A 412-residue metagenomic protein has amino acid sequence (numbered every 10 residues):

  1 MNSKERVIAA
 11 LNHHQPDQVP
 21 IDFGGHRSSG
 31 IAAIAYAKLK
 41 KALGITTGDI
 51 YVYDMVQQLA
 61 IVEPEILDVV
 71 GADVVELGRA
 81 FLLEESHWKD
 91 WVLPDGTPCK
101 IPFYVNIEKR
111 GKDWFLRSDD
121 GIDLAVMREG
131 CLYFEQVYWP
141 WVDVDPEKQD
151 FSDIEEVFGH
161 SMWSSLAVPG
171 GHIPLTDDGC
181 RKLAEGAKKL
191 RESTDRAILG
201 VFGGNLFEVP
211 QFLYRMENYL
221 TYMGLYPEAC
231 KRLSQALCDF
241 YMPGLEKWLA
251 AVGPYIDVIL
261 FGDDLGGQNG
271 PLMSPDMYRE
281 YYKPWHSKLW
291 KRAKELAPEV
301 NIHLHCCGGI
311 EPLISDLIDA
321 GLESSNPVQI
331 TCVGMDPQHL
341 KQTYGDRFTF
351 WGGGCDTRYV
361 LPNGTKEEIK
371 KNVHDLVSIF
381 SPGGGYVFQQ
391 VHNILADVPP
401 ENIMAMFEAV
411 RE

Functional and structural regions predicted by a protein language model:
M1-K41, I45-V52, E135, W139-E412: Active-site loop segments of alpha/beta catalytic cores
N2, G71, L93-G96: Residue-level detector of functionally special positions within alpha-helical transmembrane segments of multi-pass
F23-H26, L59, V74-E84: Ligand-binding clamshell of periplasmic/extracellular solute-binding protein-like
V52-L59: Outer-membrane beta-barrel proteins
L59-L77, V252: Catalytic domains of carbohydrate-active enzymes, especially glycoside hydrolases
I61, A80, S315-L317: Short helices/loops that flank or line small-molecule/ion binding pockets
D68, E76-G78, L83-E84, G96-Y104: Aromatic-residue-lined binding/catalytic grooves and analogous aromatic/hydrophobic interfacial grooves in multimeric
K89-V142: Non-catalytic, alpha-helical, charged scaffold/linker segments that couple or flank catalytic or architectural cores
